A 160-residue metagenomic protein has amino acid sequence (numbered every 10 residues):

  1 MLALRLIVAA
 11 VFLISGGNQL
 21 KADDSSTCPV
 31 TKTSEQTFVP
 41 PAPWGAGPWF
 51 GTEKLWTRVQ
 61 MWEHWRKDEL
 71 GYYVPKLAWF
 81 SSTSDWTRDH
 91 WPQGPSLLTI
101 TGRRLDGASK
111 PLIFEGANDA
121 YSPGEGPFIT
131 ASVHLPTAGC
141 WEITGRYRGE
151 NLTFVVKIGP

Functional and structural regions predicted by a protein language model:
M1-L2: N-terminal secretory signal peptides that target proteins for export/translocation
R5-S15: Bacterial N-terminal signal peptides
L20-P136, C140-P160: Contiguous segments within soluble domain cores/interaction surfaces
